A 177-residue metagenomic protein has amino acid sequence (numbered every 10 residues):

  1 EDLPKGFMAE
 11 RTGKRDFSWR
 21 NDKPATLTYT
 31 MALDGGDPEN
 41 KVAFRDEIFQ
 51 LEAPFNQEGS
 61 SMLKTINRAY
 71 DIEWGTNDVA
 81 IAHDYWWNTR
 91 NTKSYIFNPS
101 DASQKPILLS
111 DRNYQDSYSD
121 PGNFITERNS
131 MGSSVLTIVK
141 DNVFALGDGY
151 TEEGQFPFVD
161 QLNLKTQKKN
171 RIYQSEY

Functional and structural regions predicted by a protein language model:
E1-Y177: Peripheral, non-catalytic segments that deliver or gate enzyme domains
